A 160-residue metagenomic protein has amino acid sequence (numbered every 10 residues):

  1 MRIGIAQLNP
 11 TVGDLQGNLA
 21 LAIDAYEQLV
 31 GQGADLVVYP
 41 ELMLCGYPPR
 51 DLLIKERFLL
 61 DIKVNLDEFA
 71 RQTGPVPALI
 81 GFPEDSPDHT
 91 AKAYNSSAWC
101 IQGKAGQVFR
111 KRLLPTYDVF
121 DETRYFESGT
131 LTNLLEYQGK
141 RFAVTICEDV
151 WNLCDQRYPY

Functional and structural regions predicted by a protein language model:
M1-Y160: Enzyme catalytic cores with a strong preference for nitrogen-chemistry domains
